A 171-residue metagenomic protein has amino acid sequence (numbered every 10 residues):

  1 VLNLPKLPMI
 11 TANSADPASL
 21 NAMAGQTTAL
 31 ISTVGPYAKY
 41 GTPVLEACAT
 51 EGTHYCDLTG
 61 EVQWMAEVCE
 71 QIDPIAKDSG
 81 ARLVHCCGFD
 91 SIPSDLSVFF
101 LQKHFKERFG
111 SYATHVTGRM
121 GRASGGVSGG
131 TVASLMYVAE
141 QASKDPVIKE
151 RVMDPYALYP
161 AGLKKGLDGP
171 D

Functional and structural regions predicted by a protein language model:
V1-P5: Short, conserved SAM-binding/catalytic segment of Class I S-adenosyl-L-methionine-dependent methyltransferases
K6-P8, H54, R82: Conserved beta-strand segments of alpha/beta enzyme cores
P8-Y40: Conserved Rossmann-fold cofactor-binding substructure of NAD(P)-dependent oxidoreductases
S32, P36, L45-A66: ADP-ribose/adenylate-binding Rossmann-like module
K39-G41, M65-V68, D90-S97: Short glycine/serine/threonine-rich phosphate/pyrophosphate-binding segments that cradle anionic phosphate groups
T59-A81: Rossmann-fold NAD(P)-binding glycine/threonine-rich loop
I75, S79-S124: Adenosine-phosphate binding glycine-rich loop
K103-D171: Active-site-lining helix/loop region of Rossmann-like oxidoreductase modules
